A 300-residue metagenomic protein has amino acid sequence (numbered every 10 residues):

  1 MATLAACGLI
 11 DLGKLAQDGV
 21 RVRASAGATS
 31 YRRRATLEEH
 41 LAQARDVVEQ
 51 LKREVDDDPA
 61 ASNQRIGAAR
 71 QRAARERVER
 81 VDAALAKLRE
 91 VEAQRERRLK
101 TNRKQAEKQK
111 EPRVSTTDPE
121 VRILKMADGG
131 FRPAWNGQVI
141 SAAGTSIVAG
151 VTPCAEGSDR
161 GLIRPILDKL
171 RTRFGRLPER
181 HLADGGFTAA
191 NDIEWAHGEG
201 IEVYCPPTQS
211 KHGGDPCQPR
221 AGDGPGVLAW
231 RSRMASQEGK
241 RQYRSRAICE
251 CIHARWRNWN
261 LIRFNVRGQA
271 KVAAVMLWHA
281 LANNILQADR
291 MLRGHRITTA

Functional and structural regions predicted by a protein language model:
M1-A300: Anion-binding and metal-coordination hotspots
